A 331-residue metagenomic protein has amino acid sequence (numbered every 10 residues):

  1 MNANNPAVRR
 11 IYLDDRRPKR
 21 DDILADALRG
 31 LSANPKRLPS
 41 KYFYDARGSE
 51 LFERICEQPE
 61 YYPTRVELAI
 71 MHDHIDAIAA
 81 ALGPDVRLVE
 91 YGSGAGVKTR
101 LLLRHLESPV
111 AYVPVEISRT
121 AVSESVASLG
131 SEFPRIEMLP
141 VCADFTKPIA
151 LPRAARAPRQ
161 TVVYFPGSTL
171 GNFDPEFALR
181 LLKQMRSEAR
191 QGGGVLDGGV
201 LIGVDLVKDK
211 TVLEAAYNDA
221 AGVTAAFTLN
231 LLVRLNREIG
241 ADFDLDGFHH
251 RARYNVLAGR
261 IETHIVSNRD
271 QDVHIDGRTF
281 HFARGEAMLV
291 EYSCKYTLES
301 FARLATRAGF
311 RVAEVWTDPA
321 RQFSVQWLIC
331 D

Functional and structural regions predicted by a protein language model:
M1-Y42, S49: N-terminal auxiliary segments of SAM/dcSAM-dependent transferases
P35-L82: Class I SAM-dependent methyltransferase Rossmann-like catalytic core, especially the SAM/SAH-binding loop
D85-G94: Conserved class I S-adenosyl-L-methionine
A95-S108: Conserved SAM-binding loop of SAM-dependent methyltransferases across substrates and taxa, primarily the Class I
S118-R119: Conserved SAM/SAH-binding beta-strand->alpha-helix loop
N172-M185: A short, conserved alpha-helix within the catalytic core of class I
E188-V207: Conserved beta-strand signature within the Rossmann-like core of class I S-adenosyl-L-methionine
V212-C294, L298, A302-A308: Substrate-binding/catalytic lobe of Class I Rossmann-like enzymes that use SAM or dcSAM, i.e., the mid-to-C-terminal
